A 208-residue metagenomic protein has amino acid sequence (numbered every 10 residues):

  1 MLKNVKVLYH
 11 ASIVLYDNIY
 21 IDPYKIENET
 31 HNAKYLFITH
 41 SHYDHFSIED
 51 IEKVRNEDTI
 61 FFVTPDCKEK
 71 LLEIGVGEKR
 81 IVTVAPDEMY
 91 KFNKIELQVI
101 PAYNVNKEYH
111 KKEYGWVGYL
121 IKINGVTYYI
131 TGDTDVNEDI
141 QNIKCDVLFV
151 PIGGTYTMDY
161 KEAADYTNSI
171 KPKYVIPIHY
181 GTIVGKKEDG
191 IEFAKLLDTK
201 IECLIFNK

Functional and structural regions predicted by a protein language model:
M1-H31, T83-K144, M158, F206-K208: Core dinuclear metal-dependent hydrolase active-site scaffold
V5-K6, G75-Y90, Q141-K144, A164 (+1 more regions): Binuclear metal-ion centers of metallo-dependent hydrolases, dominated by the metallo-beta-lactamase
S12, I48-R55, G118, I140-Q141 (+2 more regions): Short amphipathic alpha-helical segments and helix-helix/interface helices
L15, H40, S47, L97 (+3 more regions): Divalent metal-coordination and catalytic microenvironments
I21-D22, F37-I38, Q98-A102, V150 (+1 more regions): Redox-cofactor binding/interface segments in oxidoreductases and associated redox assembly factors
K25-I26, S41-Y43, D66-K68, A85-M89 (+2 more regions): Short, acidic/turn-prone active-site loops that include or flank metal/cofactor- and phosphate-binding residues
K25-K70, K144-F149: Active-site metal-binding motif and surrounding structural segment of the metallo-beta-lactamase
L120-K173, P177-K186: Metallo-beta-lactamase
